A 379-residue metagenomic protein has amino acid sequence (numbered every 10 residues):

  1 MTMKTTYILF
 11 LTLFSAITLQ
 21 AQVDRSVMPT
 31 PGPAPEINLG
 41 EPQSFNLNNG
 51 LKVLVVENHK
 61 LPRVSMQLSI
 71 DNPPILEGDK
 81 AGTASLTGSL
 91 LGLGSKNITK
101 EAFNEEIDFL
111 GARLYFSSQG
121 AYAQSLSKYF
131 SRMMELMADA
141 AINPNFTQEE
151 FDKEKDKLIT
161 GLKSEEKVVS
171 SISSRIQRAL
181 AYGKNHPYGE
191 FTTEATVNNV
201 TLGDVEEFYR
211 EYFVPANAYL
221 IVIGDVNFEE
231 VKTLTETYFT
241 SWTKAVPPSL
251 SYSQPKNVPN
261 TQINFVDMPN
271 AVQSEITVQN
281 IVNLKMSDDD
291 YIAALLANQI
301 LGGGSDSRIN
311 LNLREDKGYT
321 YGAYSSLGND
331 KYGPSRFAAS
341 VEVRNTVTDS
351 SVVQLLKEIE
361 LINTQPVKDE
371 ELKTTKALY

Functional and structural regions predicted by a protein language model:
M1-D24: Bacterial Sec-dependent N-terminal signal peptides
M3, Q22-R25, N46, A102-P248 (+2 more regions): Charge-rich, well-structured scaffold segments of protease-associated domains
V23-G32, Y219-L284: An aromatic/glycine/proline-enriched structural segment found at the starts of mature extracellular/organellar domains
P31, P35-V64: Mature N-terminal segment immediately following signal peptide/propeptide cleavage in secreted/periplasmic
V53, S65-D71, M137, E275-T277: A short acidic-to-branched-hydrophobic micro-motif
H59-L61, N72-L76, N97, S127-F130 (+5 more regions): Solvent-exposed loop/turn segments at secondary-structure junctions within structured extracellular/periplasmic domains
L61-R63, A81, F116-S118, I172 (+6 more regions): Short, solvent-exposed loop/turn segments at the edges of secondary structure
Q67-S127, E190, G304-Y319, K331: M16/MPP (pitrilysin/insulinase) zinc-metallopeptidase core fold and M16-derived inactive scaffolds
